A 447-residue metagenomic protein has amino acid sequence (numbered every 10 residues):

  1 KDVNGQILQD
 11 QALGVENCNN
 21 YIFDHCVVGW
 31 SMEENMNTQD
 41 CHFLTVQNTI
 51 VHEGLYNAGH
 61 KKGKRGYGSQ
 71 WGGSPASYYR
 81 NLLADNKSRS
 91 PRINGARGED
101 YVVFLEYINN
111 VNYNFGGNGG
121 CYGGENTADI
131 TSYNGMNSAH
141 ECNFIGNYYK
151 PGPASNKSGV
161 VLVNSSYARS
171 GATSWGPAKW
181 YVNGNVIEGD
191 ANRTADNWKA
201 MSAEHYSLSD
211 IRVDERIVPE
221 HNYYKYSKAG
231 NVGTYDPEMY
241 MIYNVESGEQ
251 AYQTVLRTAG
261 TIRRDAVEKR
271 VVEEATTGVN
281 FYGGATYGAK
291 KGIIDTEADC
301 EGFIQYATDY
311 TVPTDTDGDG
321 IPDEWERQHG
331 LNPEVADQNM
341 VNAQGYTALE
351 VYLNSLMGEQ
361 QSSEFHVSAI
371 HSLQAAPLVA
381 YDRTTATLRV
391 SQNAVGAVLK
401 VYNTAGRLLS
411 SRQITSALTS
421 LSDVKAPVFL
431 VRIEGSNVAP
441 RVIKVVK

Functional and structural regions predicted by a protein language model:
K1-D2, N17-W30, H42-K61, G66-I93 (+3 more regions): Right-handed parallel beta-helix
V3-G14, W30-T38, A58-G73, K87-R97 (+2 more regions): Extracellular beta-strand/beta-solenoid scaffold signature
R92, R97, Y101-E297: Extracellular beta-rich repeat passengers
Y287-K291, S362-V367: Short, flexible loop/turn segments with low-complexity composition
A298-H366: Extracellular calcium-associated, cysteine-rich motifs in secreted modular proteins
S368-K447: C-terminal outer-membrane/trafficking sorting elements
